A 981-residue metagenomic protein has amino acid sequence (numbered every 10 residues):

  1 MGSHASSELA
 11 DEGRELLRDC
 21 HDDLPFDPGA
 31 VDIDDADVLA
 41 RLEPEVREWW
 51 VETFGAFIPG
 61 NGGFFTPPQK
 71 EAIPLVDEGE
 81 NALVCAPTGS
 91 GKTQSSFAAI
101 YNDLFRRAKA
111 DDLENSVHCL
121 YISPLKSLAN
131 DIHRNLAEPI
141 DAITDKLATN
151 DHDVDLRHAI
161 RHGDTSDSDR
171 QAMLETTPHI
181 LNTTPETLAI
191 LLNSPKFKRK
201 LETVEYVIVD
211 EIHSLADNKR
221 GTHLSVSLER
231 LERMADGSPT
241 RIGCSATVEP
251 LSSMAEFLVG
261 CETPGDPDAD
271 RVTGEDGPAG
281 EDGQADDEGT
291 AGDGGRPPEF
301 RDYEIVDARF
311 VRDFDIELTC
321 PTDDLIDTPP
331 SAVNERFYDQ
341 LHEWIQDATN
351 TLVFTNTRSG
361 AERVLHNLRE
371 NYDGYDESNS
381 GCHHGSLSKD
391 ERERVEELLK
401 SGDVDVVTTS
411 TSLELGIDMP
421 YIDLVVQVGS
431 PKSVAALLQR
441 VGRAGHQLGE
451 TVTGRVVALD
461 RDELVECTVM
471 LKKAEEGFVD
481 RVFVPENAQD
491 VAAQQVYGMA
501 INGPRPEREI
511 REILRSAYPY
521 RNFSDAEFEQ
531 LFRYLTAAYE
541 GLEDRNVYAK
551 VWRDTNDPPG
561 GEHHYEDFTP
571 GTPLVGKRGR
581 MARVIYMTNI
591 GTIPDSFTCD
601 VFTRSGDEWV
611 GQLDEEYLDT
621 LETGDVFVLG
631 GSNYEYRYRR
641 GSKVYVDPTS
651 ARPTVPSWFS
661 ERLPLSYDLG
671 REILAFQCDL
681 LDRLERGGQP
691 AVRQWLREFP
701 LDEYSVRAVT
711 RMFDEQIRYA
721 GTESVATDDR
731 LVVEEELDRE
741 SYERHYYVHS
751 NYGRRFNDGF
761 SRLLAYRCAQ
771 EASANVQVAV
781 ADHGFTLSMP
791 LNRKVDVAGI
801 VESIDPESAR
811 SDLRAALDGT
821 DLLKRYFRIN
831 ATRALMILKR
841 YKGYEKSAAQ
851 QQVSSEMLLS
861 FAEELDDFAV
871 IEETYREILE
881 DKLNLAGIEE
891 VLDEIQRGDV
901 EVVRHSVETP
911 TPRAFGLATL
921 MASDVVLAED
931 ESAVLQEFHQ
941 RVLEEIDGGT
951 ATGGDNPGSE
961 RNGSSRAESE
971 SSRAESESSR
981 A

Functional and structural regions predicted by a protein language model:
M1-K70: N-terminal intrinsically disordered, low-complexity tails of helicases
H21-D22, P28-V46, E71, D77-S90 (+2 more regions): Helicase motor core with emphasis on the C-terminal RecA-like subdomain
V76, I593-D595, L621, V628: Short, well-ordered loop/turn sites that connect or cap secondary structure elements
Q494-R505, F597-S605, R980-A981: Short amphipathic alpha-helical interface segments
R511-L514, Y518-S596, P656-S657, P664-R973 (+1 more regions): Extended, highly charged accessory segments
L613-F627: Short coil-to-beta transition motif at edge beta-strands of beta-rich domains
S632-R639: Short beta-strand-centered aromatic/proline hotspots
R640-S657: Short, solvent-exposed secondary-structure boundary/capping segments
